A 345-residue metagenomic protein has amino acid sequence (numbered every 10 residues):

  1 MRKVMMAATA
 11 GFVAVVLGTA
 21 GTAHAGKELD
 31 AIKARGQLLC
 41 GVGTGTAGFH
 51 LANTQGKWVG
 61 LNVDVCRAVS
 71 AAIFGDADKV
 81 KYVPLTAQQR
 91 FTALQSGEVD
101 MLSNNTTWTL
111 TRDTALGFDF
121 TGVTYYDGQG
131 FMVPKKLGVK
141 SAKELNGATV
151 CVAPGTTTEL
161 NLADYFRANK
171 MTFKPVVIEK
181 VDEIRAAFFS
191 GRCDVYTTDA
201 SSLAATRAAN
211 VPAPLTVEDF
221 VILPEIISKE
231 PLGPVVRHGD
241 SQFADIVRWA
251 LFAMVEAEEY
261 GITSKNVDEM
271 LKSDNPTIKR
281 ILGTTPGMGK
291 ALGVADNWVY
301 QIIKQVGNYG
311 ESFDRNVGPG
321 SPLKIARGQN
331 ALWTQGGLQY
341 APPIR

Functional and structural regions predicted by a protein language model:
A7-T9, A14-A23: C-terminal segment of classical bacterial N-terminal signal peptides
A25-S103, L292, Q305, Y309 (+2 more regions): Extracytoplasmic small-molecule ligand-binding "clamshell" domains of the periplasmic binding protein/Venus flytrap
D30, V63-A71, T92, S96 (+7 more regions): Solvent-exposed, polar/charged alpha-helical surfaces in well-ordered, non-transmembrane soluble domains, broadly
K33-Q37, S70-D78, Q95-V99, T107 (+8 more regions): Sec-exported extracytoplasmic/periplasmic mature domains
L39-G48, W58-I73, T107, D127-E183: Bilobed "Venus flytrap"/periplasmic-binding protein-like clamshell domains and structurally analogous long
D64-I73, K136-V139, K143, A148-T149 (+4 more regions): Extended ligand-binding regions for polar small-molecule ligands
R67, A71, G75, K79-E144 (+2 more regions): Acidic, polar ligand-binding/catalytic clefts
T284-R345: C-terminal functional modules
